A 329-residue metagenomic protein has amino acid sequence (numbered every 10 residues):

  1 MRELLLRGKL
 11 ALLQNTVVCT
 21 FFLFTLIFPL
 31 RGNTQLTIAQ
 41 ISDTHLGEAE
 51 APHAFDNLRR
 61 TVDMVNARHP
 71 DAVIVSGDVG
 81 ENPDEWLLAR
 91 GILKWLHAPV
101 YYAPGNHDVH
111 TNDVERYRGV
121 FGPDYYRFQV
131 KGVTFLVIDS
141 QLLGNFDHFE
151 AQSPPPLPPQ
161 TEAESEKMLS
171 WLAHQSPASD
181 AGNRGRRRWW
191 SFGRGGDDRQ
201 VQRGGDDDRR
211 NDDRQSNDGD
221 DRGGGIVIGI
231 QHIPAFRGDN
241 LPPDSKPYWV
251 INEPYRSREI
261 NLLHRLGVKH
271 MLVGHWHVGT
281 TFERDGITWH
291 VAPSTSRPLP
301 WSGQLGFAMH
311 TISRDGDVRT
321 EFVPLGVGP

Functional and structural regions predicted by a protein language model:
L5-G8, L12, L26-L88, K167: N-terminal active-site segment of His-dependent metallophosphoesterases
T16-I27: Bacterial N-terminal signal peptides
N33-A39, R127-G144, E283-W289: Beta-strand-turn-beta hairpins that frame and shape the catalytic cleft of phosphate-ester-processing enzymes
D43, V73, D78, G105 (+4 more regions): Divalent metal-coordination and catalytic microenvironments
G47-A49, G80-L87, H107-D113, L143-H148 (+3 more regions): Active-site environment of divalent metal-dependent phosphoester hydrolases
A54-V130: Core catalytic region of metal-dependent phosphoesterases/phosphodiesterases, especially metallo-beta-lactamase-like
D63-D71, Q152-W289, R319: His/acidic metal-ligating clusters that form di-metal
F128, E259-L262, G279-P329: Binuclear metal-dependent phosphoesterase catalytic core
